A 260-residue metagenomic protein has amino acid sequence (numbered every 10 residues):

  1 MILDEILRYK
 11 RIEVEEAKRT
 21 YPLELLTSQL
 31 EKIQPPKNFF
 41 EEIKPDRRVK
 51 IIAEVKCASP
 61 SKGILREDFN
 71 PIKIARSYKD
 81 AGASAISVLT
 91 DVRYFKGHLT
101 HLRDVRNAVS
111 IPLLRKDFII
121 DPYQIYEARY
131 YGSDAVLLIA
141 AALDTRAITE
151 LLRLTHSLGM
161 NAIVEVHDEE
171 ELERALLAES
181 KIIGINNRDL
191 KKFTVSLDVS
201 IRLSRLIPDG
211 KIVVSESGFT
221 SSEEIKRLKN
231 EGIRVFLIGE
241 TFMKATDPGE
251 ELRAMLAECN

Functional and structural regions predicted by a protein language model:
I2-R66: An N-cap/entry alpha-helix motif that binds or orients negatively charged groups
D4, S84, D134, K181 (+1 more regions): Receiver (REC) domain switch/active-site residues of two-component response regulators
K50, V55, K62-I163, E169-R174 (+1 more regions): N-terminal active-site wall of soluble small-molecule enzyme domains
V55, T90-D91, A140, N187 (+2 more regions): Short secondary-structure boundary segments
I120-Y131, E169-A178, S215-I238: Catalytic cores of alpha/beta
E127-A147, I185-K192, I233-L252: Glycine-rich phosphate-binding active-site loops on the catalytic face of alpha/beta enzymes
E169-E170, K181-G184, D189-V195, I212 (+2 more regions): EAL-family c-di-GMP phosphodiesterase catalytic domain
R202-L206, K229, K244-N260: C-terminal helical cap(s) of enzyme catalytic domains, especially alpha/beta-barrels
